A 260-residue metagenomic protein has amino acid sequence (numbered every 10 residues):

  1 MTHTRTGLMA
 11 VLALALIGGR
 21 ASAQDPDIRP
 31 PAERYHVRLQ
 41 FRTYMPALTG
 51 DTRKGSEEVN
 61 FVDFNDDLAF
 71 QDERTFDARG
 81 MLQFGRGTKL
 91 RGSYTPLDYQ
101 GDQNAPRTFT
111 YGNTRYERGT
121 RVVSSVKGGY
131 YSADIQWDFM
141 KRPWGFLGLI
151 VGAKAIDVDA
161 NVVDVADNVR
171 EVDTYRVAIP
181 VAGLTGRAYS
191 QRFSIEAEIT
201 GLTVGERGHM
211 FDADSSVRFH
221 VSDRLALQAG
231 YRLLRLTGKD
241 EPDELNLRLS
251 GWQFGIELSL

Functional and structural regions predicted by a protein language model:
A23-L97, G255, S259: Short glycine/proline- and aromatic-enriched beta-strand/turn motifs that initiate or cap beta-hairpins
E33-Y35, D72-F76, K127-Y131, G145 (+3 more regions): Residues that define the transmembrane beta-barrel architecture of outer-membrane proteins
L39-F41, A78-L82, G92, A133-W137 (+5 more regions): Residues on the lipid-exposed face of transmembrane beta-strands in outer-membrane beta-barrel proteins
Q40-P46, T95-L97, D138, G152-I156 (+3 more regions): Outer-membrane beta-barrel pore domains and translocons
A47-E73, P96-G129, I156-V177, V204 (+1 more regions): Extracellular/periplasm-exposed beta-strand and loop segments of Gram-negative cell-envelope proteins, dominated by
G87-L90, P143-G145, R192-I195, R224-L227: Repeated loop/turn-to-beta-strand initiation elements of outer-membrane beta-barrel proteins
F193-G208, L233: Transmembrane beta-strand segments that form the barrel wall of outer-membrane beta-barrel proteins
A213-L260: Predominantly the C-terminal beta-signal and adjacent terminal strand-loop region of outer-membrane beta-barrel
